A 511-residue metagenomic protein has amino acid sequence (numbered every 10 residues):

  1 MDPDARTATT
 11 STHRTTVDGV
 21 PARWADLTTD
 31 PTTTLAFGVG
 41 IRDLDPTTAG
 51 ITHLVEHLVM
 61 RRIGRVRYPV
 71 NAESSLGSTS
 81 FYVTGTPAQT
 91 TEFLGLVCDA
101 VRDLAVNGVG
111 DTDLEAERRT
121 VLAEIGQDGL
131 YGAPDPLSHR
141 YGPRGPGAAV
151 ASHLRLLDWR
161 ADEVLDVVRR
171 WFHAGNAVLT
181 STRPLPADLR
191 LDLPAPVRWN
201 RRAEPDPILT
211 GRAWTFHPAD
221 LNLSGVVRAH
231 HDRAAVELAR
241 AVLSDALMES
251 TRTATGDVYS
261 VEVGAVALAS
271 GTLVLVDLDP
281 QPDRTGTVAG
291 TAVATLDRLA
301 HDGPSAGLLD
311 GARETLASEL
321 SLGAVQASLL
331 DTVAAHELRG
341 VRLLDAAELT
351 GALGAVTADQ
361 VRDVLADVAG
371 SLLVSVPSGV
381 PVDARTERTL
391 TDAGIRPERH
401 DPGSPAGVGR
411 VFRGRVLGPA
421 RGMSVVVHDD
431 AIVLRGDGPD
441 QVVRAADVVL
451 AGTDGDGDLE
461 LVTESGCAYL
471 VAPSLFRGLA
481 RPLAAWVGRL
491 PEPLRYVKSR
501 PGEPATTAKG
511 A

Functional and structural regions predicted by a protein language model:
M1-T32: N- or domain-start disorder-to-order transition segments that initiate the globular core
P3, V66-V167, T291-A294, H301-T332 (+1 more regions): Acidic/histidine-enriched segments that form metal/cofactor-coordinating and catalytic pocket/exosite environments
P21-I41, I51, N176, T180 (+1 more regions): His/Glu-based metal-binding/catalytic segments typifying zinc-dependent metallopeptidases
L27-D99, L104-D111, A241-V258, L268: M16/MPP (pitrilysin/insulinase) zinc-metallopeptidase core fold and M16-derived inactive scaffolds
F37-V39, M60, V83-P87, S181-R183 (+3 more regions): Short beta-strand-to-loop capping motifs
E163-L165, W171-A187, A317-G436, A445-V449 (+1 more regions): C-terminal regions of mature proteins
D383-G407, R415-A420, A446-A511: Acidic, Ser/Thr- and proline-rich intrinsically disordered linker/docking segments of eukaryotic scaffolds
